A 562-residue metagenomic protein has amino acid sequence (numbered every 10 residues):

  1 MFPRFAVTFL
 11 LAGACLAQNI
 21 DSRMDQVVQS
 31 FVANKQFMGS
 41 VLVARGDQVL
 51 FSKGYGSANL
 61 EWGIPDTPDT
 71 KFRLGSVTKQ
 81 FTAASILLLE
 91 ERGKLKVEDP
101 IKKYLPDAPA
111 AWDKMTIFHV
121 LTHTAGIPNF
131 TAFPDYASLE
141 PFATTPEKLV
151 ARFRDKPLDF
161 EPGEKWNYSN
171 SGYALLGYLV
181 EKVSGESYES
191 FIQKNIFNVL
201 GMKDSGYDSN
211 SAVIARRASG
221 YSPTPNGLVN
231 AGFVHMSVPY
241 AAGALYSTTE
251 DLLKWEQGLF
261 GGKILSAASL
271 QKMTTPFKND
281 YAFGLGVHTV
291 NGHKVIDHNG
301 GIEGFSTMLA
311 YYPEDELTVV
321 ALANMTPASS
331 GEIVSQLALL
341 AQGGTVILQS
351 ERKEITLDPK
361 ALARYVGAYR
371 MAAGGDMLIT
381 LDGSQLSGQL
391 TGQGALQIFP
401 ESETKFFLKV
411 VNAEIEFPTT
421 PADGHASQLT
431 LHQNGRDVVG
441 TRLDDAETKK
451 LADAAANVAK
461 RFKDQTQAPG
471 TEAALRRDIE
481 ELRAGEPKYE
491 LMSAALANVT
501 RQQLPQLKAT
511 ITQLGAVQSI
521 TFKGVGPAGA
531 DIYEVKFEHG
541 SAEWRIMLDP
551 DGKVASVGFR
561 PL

Functional and structural regions predicted by a protein language model:
F2-T8: Sec-dependent signal peptide recognition, specifically the positively charged N-region followed immediately by
A12-A14: N-terminal signal peptide c-region/cleavage motif recognized by signal peptidases
Q18-K53, E181-E186, S190-K194, N198 (+2 more regions): Catalytic loop of the DD-peptidase/beta-lactamase superfamily, centered on the K-T-G motif and neighboring
V27-K35, A44, A58, L88-G93 (+16 more regions): Structured segments of extracytoplasmic/periplasmic soluble domains in secreted or envelope-associated proteins
F37, S57-N170, G177, S184-E186 (+3 more regions): Active-site-proximal loop and beta-strand segments within enzyme catalytic domains
M377, G388-Q389, E486-G529: Short solvent-exposed beta->alpha transition segments
Q465-N498: Core segments of small alpha/beta cavity-forming domains
Q506-F559: Surface-exposed, charged secondary-structure patches
